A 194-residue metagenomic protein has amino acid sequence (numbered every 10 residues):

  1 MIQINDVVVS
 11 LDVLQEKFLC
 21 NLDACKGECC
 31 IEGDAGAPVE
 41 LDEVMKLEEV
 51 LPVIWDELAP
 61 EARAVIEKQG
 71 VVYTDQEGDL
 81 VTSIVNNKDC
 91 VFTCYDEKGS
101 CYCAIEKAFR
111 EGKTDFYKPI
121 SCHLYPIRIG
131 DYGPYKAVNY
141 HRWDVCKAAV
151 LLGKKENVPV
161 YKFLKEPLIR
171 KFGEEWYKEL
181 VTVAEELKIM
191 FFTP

Functional and structural regions predicted by a protein language model:
M1-P194: Short loop/turn segments that flank or connect secondary-structure elements
